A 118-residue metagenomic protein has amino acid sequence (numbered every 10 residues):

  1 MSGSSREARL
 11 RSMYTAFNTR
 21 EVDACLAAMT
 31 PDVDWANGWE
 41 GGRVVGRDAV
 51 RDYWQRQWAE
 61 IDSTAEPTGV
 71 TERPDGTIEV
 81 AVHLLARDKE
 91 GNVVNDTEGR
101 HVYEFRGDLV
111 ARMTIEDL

Functional and structural regions predicted by a protein language model:
M1-A28, D32, L109: Short, low-complexity N-terminal intrinsically disordered segments enriched in polar/charged residues
M1-S5, R51-L118: A beta-strand edge to alpha-helix "cap/lid" segment located at domain peripheries
A24, G42, N92: Flexible, active-site-adjacent loop/turn segments at secondary-structure boundaries
D34-V44, R56-W58: A short gly/proline-enriched turn/hairpin at secondary-structure junctions
